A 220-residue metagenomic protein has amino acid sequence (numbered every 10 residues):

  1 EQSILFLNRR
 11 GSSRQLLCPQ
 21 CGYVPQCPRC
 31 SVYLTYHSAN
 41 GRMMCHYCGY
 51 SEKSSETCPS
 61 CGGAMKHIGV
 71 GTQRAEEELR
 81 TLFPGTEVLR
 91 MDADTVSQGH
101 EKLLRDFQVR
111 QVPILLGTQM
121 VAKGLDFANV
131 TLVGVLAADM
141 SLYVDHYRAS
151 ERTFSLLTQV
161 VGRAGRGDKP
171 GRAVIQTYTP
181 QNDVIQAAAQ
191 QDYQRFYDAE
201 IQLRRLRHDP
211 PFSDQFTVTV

Functional and structural regions predicted by a protein language model:
E1-T219: Inter-lobe coupling/hinge segments of SF2-like helicase ATPases
